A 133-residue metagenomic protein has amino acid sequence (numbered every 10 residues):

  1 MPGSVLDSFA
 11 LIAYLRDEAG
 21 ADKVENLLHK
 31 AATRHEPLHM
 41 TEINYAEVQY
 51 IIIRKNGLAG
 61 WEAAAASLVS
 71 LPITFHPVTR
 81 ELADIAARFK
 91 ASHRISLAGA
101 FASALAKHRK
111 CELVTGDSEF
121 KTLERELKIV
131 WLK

Functional and structural regions predicted by a protein language model:
M1-G3, S103-K133: Acidic, PIN/NYN-like endoribonuclease modules and their adjacent C-terminal/linker elements
M1-M40, I53-A66: Short, well-structured N-terminal submotif of metal-dependent ribonuclease cores
L6-D7, M40-E42, R94-S96, D117 (+1 more regions): Histidine- and aromatic-rich ligand-binding microenvironments
L11-I12, Y45, F120-K121: A generic structural signal for short hydrophobic patches within well-formed alpha-helices
A32-H35, P72, R94, K110 (+1 more regions): Residue-level detector of structured alpha->beta connecting loops
I51-R54, P72: Helix-loop "lid/cap" segments that line or gate small-molecule binding pockets
T74-E112, G116: Active-site neighborhoods of divalent-metal-dependent phosphate/nucleic-acid chemistry enzymes
